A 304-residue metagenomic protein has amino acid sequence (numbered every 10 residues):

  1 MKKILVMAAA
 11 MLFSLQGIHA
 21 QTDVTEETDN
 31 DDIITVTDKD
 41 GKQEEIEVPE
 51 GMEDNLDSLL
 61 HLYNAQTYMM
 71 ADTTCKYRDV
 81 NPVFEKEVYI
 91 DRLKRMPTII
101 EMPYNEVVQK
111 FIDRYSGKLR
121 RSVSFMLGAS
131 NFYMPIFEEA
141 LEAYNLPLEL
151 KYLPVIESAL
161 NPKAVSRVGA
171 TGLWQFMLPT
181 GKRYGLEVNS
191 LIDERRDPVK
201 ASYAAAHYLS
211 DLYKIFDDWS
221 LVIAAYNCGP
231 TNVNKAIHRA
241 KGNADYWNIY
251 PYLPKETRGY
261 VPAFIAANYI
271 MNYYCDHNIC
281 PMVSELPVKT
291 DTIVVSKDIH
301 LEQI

Functional and structural regions predicted by a protein language model:
M1-E26: Bacterial Sec-dependent N-terminal signal peptides
H19-Y144: An acidic, Gly/Ser/Thr/Pro-rich helix-cap/linker signature
F84, N145-K151, V155, V168-T171 (+3 more regions): Extracytoplasmic
V107-K110, F125, A129-F132, I136 (+11 more regions): Extracytoplasmic/secreted proteins, especially bacterial periplasmic and envelope-associated proteins
F111-F125, A159-A170, Q175-D217, I237-P251: Substrate-binding clefts and substrate-entry loops adjacent to catalytic sites of polymer-processing enzymes acting on
L146-K163, V222-G229, N268: Short, functionally critical alpha-helical segments immediately adjacent to catalytic or ligand/cofactor-binding
K255-D276: Catalytic cores of secreted or luminal carbohydrate-active enzymes
M282-I304: Primarily a LysM-type cell-wall glycan-binding module
